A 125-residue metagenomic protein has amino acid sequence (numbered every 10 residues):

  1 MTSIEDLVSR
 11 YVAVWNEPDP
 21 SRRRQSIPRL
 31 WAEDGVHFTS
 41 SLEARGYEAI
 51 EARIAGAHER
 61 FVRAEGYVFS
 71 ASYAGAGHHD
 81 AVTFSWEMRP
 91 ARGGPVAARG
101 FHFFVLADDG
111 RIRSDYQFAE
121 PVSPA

Functional and structural regions predicted by a protein language model:
M1-L30: Short acidic-aromatic low-complexity motifs
V14-E17, S41-A44, P90: Short histidine/acidic/glycine/proline-rich micro-motifs that form metal- and phosphate-coordinating active-site loops
W15, W31-D34, R45, W86 (+1 more regions): Bulky hydrophobic/aromatic packing residues
R24-D80: A solvent-exposed, acidic/Ser-Thr-rich amphipathic alpha-helical stretch
A55-A125: A beta-strand edge to alpha-helix "cap/lid" segment located at domain peripheries
